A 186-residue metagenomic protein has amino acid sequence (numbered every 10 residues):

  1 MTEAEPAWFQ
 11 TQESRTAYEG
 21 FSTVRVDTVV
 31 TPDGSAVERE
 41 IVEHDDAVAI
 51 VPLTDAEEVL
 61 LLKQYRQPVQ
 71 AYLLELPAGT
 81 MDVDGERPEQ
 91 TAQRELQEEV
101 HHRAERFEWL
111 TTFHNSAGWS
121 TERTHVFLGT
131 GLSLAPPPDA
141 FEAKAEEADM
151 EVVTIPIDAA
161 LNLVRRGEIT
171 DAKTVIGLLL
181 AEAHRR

Functional and structural regions predicted by a protein language model:
T2-W8, Y72, W109, A117-S120 (+1 more regions): Nudix hydrolase/Nudix homology domain
Q10, R103-L110: A short coil-to-beta-strand element that immediately follows conserved catalytic motifs
E13-A49, D55: Acidic, metal-coordinating catalytic segment for phosphate/diphosphate chemistry, firing primarily on the Nudix
E13-R15, T111-S116: Short, solvent-exposed loop/turn elements at beta->coil junctions and helix N-caps that rim active or binding pockets
T23-D27, Y72, R123-H125, E151: Short beta-strand micro-motifs in enzyme catalytic cores
V26-T28, P52, L128-T130, T154-P156: Short, well-ordered beta-strand micro-motif
T28-D33, S116-P137: Active-site-adjacent beta-strand/loop module that shapes the phosphate/pyrophosphate-binding cleft
A49-R94, E98, P136, A140-E146: Conserved Nudix-box catalytic region and its N-terminal flanking loop in Nudix hydrolases and closely related
